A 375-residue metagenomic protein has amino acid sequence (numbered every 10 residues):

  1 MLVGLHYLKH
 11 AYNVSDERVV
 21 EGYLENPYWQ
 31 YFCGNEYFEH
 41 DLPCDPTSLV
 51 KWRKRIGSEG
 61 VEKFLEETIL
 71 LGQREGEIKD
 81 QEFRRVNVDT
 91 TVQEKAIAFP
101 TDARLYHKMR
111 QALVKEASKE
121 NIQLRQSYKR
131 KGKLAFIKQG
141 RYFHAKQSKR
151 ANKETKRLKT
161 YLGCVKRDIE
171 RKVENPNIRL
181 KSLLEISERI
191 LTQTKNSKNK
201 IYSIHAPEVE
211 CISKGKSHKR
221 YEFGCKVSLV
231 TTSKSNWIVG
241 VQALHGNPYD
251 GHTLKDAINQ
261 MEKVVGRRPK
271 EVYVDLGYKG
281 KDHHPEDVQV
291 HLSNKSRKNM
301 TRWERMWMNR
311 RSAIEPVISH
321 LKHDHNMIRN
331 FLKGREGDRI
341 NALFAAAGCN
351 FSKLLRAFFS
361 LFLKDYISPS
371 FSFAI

Functional and structural regions predicted by a protein language model:
M1-G4, A11: Basic, short loop/linker segments at the boundary and entry of helix-turn-helix/winged-helix-like folds
L5, V19-V20, D45-L49, R84-E94 (+6 more regions): Short, conserved catalytic/metal-binding motifs centered on acidic residues
V19-F32: DNA-recognition alpha helix
E36-E208: Active-site- or DNA-interface-adjacent structural scaffold in DNA-acting proteins
S187-I190, N259, E304-I375: Basic, amphipathic alpha-helical segments enriched in Lys/Arg and hydrophobic/aromatic residues
S203-R220: Flexible, glycine/threonine-enriched loop-and-boundary segments that flank and lead into catalytic domains of large
K216-V264: Electropositive, glycine- and tryptophan-enriched low-complexity nucleic-acid-binding patches
G266-E336: Helix-centered, glycine/charged polyanion-binding patches within enzymatic domains that contact phosphate-containing
